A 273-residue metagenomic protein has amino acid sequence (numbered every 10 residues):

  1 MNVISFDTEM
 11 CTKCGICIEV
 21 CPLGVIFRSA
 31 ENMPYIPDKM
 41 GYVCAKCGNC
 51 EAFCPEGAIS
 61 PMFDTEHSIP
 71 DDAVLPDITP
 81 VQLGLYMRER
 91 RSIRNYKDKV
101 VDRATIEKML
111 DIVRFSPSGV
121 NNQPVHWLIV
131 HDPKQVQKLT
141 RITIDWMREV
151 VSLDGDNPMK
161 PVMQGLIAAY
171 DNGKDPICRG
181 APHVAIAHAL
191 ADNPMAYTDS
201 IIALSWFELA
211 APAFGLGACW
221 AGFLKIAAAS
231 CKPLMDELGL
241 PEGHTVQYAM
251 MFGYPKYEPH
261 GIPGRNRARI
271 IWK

Functional and structural regions predicted by a protein language model:
F6, I16-M33, N49-E66: Iron-sulfur cluster-binding cysteine motifs and their immediate structural context in ferredoxin-like electron-transfer
T12, R90, M109-V113, H183-A185 (+2 more regions): Small-aliphatic-rich amphipathic alpha-helix that forms the alpha element of a beta-alpha
E31-A45: Short linker/helix segments within small regulatory modules
G41-W127: Flanking helices and flexible, charged tails adjoining ferredoxin-like Fe-S electron-transfer domains in multi-subunit
G119-N122, P176-R179, L238-G243: Solvent-exposed alpha-helices and their adjacent loops that cap or buttress functional pockets in soluble metabolic
P124-V125, A181-V184, V246-Q247: Short, surface-exposed beta-edge/turn micro-motifs
I129-S200: Glycine/small-residue-rich phosphate/adenosyl-binding loop
A168-N172, L240-K273: C-terminal helix-cap and adjacent tail motif
